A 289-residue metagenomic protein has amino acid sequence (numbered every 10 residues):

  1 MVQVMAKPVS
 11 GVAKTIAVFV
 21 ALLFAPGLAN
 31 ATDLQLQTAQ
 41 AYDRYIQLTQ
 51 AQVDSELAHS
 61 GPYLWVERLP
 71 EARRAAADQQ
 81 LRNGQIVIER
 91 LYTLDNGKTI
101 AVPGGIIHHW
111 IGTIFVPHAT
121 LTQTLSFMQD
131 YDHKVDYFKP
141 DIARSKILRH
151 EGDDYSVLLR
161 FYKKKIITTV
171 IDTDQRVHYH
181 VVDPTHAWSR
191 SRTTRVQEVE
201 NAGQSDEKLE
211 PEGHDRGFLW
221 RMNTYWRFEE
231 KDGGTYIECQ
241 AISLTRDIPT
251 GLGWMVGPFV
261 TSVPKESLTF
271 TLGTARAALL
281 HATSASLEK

Functional and structural regions predicted by a protein language model:
M1-A13: N-terminal secretory signal peptides that target proteins for export/translocation
V2, G27-N30: Compositionally biased, intrinsically disordered low-complexity regions enriched for acidic
M5, I16, R192-T194: Small/flexible residues
K14-G27: Bacterial N-terminal signal peptides
T32-K289: Eukaryotic helix-grip
